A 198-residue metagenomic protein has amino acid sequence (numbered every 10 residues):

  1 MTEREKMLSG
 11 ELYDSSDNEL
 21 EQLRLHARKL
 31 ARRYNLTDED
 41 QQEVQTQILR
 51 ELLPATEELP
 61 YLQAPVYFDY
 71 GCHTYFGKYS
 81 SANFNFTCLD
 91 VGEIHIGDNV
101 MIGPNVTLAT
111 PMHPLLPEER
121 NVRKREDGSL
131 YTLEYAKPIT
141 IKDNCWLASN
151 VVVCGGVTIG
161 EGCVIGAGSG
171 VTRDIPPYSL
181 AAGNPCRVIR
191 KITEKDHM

Functional and structural regions predicted by a protein language model:
M1-L59, L115, C186-M198: Terminal amphipathic alpha-helical/low-complexity segments used for targeting or macromolecular assembly
R4-E5, L52, Y131, K137-P138 (+1 more regions): Short secondary-structure boundary/capping segments
P54-E57, S81, M101, P176: Short conserved AdoMet
V66-F76, S81-V157, N184-P185, R190-M198: Flexible, glycine/small-residue-enriched loop-and-beta-strand segment within the central core of proteins
V152-A182, C186: C-terminal/domain-terminus segments
